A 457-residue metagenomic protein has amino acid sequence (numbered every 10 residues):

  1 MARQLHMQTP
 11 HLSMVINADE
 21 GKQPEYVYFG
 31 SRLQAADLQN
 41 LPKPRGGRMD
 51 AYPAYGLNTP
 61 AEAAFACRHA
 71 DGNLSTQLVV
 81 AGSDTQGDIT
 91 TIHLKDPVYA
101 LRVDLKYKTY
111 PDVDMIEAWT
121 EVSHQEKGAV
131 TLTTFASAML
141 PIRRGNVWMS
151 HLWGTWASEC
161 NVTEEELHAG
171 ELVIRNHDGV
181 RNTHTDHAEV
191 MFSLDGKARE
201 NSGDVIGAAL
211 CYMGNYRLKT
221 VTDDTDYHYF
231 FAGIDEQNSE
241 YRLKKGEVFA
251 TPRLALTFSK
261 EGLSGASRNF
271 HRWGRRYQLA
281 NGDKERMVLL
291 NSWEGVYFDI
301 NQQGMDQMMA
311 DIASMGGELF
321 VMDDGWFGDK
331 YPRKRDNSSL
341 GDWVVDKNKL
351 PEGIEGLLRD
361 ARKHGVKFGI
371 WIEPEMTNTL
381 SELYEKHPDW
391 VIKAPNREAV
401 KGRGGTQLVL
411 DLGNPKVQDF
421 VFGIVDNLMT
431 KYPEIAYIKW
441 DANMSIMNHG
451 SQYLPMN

Functional and structural regions predicted by a protein language model:
R3-M14, P24-V221, Q237: Polysaccharide-binding surfaces and accessory modules of carbohydrate-active proteins
H11, C67, L78-A81, Y241-K260: Short Pro-Gly-centered flexible turn/kink motifs
H11, T120, T133-A136, D323-D324 (+2 more regions): Glycine-rich, histidine-containing beta strand-loop boundary motifs that form or position
M49-V79, S193-Y216, F258-L279, E318-D324 (+1 more regions): Glycine-rich, aromatic-flanked loop segments that form ligand/cofactor-binding clefts across common enzyme folds
T220-T222, I234, R242, E261: Conserved mixed alpha/beta catalytic, RNA-binding, or beta-rich assembly cores of soluble enzyme, regulatory
D226-N238: Short, structured beta-strand/loop micro-motifs enriched in basic residues and often containing a Trp
N281-P433, Y437, S445-N448: Aromatic-lined carbohydrate-binding/catalytic grooves of carbohydrate-active enzymes
G450-N457: Short glycine/threonine-rich loop-to-helix capping motif typified by GTGT followed within a few residues by an Asp-Pro
